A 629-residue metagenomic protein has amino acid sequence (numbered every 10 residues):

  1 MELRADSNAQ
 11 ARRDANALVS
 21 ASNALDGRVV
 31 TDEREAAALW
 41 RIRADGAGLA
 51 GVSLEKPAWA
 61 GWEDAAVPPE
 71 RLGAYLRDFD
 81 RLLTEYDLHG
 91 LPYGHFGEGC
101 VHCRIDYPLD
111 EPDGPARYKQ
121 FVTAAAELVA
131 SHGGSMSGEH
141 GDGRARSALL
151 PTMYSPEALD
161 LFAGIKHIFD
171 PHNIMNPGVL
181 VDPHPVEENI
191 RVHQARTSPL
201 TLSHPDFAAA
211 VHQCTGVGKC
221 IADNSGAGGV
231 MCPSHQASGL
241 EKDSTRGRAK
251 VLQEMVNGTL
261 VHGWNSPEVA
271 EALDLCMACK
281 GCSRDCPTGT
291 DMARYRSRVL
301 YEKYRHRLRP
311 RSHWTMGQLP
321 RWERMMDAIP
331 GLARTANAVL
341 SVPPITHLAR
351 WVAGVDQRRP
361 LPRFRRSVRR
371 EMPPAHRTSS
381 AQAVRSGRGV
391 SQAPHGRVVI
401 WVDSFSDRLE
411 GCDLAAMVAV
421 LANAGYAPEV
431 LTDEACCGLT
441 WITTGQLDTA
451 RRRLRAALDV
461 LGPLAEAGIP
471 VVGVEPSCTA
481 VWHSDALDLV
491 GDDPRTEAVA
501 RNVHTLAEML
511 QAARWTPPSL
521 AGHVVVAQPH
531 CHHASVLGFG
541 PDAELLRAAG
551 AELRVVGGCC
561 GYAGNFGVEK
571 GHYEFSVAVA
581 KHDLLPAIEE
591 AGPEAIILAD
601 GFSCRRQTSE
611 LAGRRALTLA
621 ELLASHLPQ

Functional and structural regions predicted by a protein language model:
M1-G94, G99-G138, A148-N189, H193-G226 (+1 more regions): Noncatalytic alpha-helical scaffold of FAD-dependent oxidoreductases
E2-K56, A60, G94-F96, S234-L252 (+6 more regions): Terminal amphipathic helices with adjacent charged low-complexity linkers/tails
E2-R4, K56-V67, H102-E111, G143-A148 (+6 more regions): Glycine- and acidic
S7-A11, E35-L39, A47-L49, E98-H102 (+17 more regions): Flexible loop/turn segments at secondary-structure boundaries
D14-A17, V30, R41-P57, E63-P92 (+4 more regions): Non-catalytic terminal/interface segments that mediate subunit docking, oligomerization, and allosteric communication
E98, D206-H235, K242-D243, S266-T290 (+2 more regions): Cysteine-centered iron-sulfur cluster-binding motifs in ferredoxin-type domains/subunits of redox enzymes
G143-I168, R298-Y301, R305-T315: Acidic/histidine-rich catalytic neighborhood
D170, P177, A293-Q629: Iron-sulfur cluster-binding electron-transfer modules in prokaryotic oxidoreductases
